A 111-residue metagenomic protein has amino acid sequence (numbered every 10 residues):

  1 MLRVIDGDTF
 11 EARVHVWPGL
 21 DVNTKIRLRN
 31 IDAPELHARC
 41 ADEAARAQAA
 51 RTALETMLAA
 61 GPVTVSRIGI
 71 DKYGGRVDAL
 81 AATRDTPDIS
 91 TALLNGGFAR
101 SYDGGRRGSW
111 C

Functional and structural regions predicted by a protein language model:
M1-C111: Small beta-barrel nucleic-acid-binding modules, primarily SNase/OB-fold domains and secondarily Tudor-like barrels
